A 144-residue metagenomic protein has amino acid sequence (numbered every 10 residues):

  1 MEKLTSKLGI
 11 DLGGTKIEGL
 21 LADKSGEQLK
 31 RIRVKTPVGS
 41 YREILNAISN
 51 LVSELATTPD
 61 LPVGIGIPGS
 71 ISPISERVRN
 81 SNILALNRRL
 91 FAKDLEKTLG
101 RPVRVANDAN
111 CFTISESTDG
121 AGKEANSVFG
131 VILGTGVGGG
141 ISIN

Functional and structural regions predicted by a protein language model:
E2-N46, R77-V78: Short glycine-rich, Thr/Ser-proximal phosphate-binding strand/loop in the N-terminal lobe of ATP-dependent enzymes
T5-D11, P62-G64, R104, V128-I132 (+1 more regions): Short glycine-aspartate micro-motif
I17-L21, G138-I143: Short beta-strand scaffold segments in enzyme catalytic cores
D23, D60-I65: Short coil-to-beta-strand
K24, I74, I143-N144: Short, ordered coil/turn segments that flank beta-strands lining enzyme active or ligand-binding pockets
R42, N46-S49, S53, L61-V63 (+1 more regions): Glycine-rich phosphate-binding loop and adjoining helix at the ATP-binding site of ATP-dependent phosphoryl-transfer
P68-I71, G134-G136: Short glycine-rich anion-binding loops that position phosphate/pyrophosphate groups of nucleotides and phosphorylated
